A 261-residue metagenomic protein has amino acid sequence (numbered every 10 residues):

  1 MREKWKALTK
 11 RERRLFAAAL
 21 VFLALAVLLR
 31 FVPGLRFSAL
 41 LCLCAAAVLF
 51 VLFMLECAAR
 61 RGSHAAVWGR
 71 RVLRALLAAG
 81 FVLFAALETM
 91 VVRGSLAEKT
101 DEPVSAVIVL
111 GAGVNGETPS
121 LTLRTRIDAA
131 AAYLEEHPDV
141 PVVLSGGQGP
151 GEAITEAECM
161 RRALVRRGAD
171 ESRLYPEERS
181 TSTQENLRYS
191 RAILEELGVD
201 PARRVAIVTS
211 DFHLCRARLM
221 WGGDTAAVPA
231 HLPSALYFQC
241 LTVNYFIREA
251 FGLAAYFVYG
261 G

Functional and structural regions predicted by a protein language model:
M1-A7: Short, Lys/Arg-rich, polar N-terminal cytosolic tail immediately upstream of the first transmembrane signal-anchor
R11-A59: Membrane-embedded alpha-helical segments of integral membrane proteins
L25-V32, M54-A58, V82-R93, A131 (+1 more regions): Structural signature of transmembrane alpha-helix termini at the membrane-water interface
A58-R71: Membrane-interface helix-boundary motifs at transmembrane edges
W68-M90: Internal/C-terminal transmembrane anchor helices
A86-F246: A structural signal for short, hydrophobic/glycine-enriched beta-strand patches
Q239-G261: A transmembrane-helix-recognition feature enriched in membrane-embedded lipid enzymes and envelope glyco-/phospholipid
